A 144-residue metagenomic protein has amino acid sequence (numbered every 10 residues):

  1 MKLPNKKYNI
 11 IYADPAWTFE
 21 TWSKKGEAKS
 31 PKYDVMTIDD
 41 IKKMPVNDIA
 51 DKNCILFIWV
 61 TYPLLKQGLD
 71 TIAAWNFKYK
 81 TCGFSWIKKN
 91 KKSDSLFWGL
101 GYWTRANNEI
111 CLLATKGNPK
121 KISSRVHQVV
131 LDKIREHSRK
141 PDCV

Functional and structural regions predicted by a protein language model:
M1-V144: Class I S-adenosyl-L-methionine-dependent methyltransferase catalytic core
